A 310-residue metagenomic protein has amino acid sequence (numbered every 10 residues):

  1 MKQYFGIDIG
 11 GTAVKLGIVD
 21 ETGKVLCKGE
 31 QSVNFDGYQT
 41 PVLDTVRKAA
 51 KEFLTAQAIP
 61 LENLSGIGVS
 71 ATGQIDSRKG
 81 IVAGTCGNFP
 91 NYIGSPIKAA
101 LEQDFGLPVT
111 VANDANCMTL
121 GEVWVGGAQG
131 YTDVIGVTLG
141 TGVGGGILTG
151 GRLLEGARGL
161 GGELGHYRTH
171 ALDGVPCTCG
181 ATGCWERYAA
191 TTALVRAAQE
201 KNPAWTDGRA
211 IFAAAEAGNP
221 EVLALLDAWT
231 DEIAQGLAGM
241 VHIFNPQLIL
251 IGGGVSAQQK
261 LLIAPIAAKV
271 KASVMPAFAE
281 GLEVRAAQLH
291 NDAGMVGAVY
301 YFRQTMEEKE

Functional and structural regions predicted by a protein language model:
M1-G66, D76-I81, A99-L107, G121-Y131 (+1 more regions): ATP-binding/phosphotransfer module of carbohydrate and carboxylate kinases, centering on a glycine-rich
D8, G68-T72, A112, G136-G142 (+1 more regions): Short beta-strand segments
S32-F35, P90, G161-E163: A short acidic/small-residue loop/turn micro-motif
G73-I75, N88, A115, G159 (+2 more regions): Short, flexible active-site-adjacent loop segments at beta-strand->alpha-helix junctions, enriched in small/polar
G80-I93: A charged helix-plus-loop insertion that forms the helical arch/lid used to bind and gate nucleic-acid substrates
G87-P90, T110-N116, G136-L139, R285-D292: Active-site nucleophile and cofactor-binding loops and adjacent substrate-binding regions of central metabolic enzymes
Q129-Y188: Glycine-rich phosphate-binding loop of actin/hexokinase-like ATP-binding domains
